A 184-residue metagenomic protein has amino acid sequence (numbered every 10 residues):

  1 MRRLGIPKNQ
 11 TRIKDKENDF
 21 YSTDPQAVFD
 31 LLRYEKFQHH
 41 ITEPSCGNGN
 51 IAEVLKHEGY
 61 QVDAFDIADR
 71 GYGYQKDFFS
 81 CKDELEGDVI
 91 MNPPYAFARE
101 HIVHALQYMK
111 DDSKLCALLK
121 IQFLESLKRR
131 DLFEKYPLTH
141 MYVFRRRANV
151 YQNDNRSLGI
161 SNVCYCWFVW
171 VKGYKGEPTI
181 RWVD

Functional and structural regions predicted by a protein language model:
M1-D184: Class I S-adenosyl-L-methionine-dependent methyltransferase catalytic core
